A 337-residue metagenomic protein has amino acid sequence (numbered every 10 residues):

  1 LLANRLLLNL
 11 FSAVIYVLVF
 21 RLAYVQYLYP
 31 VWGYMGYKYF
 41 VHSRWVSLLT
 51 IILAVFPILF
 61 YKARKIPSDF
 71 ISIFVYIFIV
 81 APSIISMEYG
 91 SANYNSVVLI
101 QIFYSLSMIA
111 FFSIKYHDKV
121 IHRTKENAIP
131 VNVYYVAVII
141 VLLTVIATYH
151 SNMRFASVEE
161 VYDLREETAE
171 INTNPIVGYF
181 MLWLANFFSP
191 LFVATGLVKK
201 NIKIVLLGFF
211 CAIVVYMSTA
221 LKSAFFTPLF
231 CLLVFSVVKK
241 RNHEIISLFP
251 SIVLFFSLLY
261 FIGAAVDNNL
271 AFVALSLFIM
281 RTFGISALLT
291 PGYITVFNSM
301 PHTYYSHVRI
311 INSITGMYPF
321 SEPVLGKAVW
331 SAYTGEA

Functional and structural regions predicted by a protein language model:
L1-V193, L197-I202, L206, K239-I245 (+1 more regions): Membrane-anchoring hydrophobic segments
Y24-Y39, V161-P175, Y179, F256-A337: Small-residue-enriched transmembrane helix-hairpin modules in multi-pass membrane proteins
S83-Y89, K199-A220, S313-V324: Cytoplasmic juxtamembrane regions at transmembrane-helix boundaries
S86-L99, F210-F235: Helix-loop-helix junctions and helix-breaking kinks within/between transmembrane helices of multi-pass membrane
F188, A224, G335-E336: Short, well-structured alpha-helical interface segments that form or flank functional binding sites
T219-T282: Loop-centered beta-sheet repeat module
